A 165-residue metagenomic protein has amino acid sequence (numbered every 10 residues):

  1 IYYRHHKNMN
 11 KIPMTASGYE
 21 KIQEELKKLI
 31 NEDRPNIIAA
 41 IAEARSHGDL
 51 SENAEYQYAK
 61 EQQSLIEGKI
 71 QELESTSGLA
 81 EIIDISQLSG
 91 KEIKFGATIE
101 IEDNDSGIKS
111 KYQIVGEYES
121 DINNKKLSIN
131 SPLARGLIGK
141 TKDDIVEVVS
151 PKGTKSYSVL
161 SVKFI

Functional and structural regions predicted by a protein language model:
Y3-H5, M9-G68: N-terminal cationic and glycine-rich segments that engage phosphates or anionic surfaces
K11, V162-I165: Short hydrophobic/aromatic patches at helix-to-coil boundaries
L26-L29, L50, L73, L133 (+1 more regions): Generic leucine side-chain signal with a strong bias for well-ordered alpha-helical environments
E61, Q71, P151: Residue-level detection of the helix-turn-helix DNA-binding "recognition helix"
I83-K163: Non-DNA-binding regulatory cores of transcription-related proteins, predominantly C-terminal effector-binding
